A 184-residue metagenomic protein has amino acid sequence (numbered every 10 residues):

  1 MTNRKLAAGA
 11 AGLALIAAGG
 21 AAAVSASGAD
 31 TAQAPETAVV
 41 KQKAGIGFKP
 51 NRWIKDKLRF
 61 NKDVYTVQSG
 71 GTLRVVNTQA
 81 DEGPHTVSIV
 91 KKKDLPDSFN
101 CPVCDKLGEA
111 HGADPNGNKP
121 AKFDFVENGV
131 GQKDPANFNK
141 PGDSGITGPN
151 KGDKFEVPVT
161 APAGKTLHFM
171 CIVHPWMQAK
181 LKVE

Functional and structural regions predicted by a protein language model:
M1, A14-L15: Intrinsic disorder/low-complexity detector
N3, G9, G19-E184: Extracytoplasmic copper-binding redox domains, predominantly the cupredoxin/blue-copper superfamily
A8-A14: Sec-dependent N-terminal signal peptides
